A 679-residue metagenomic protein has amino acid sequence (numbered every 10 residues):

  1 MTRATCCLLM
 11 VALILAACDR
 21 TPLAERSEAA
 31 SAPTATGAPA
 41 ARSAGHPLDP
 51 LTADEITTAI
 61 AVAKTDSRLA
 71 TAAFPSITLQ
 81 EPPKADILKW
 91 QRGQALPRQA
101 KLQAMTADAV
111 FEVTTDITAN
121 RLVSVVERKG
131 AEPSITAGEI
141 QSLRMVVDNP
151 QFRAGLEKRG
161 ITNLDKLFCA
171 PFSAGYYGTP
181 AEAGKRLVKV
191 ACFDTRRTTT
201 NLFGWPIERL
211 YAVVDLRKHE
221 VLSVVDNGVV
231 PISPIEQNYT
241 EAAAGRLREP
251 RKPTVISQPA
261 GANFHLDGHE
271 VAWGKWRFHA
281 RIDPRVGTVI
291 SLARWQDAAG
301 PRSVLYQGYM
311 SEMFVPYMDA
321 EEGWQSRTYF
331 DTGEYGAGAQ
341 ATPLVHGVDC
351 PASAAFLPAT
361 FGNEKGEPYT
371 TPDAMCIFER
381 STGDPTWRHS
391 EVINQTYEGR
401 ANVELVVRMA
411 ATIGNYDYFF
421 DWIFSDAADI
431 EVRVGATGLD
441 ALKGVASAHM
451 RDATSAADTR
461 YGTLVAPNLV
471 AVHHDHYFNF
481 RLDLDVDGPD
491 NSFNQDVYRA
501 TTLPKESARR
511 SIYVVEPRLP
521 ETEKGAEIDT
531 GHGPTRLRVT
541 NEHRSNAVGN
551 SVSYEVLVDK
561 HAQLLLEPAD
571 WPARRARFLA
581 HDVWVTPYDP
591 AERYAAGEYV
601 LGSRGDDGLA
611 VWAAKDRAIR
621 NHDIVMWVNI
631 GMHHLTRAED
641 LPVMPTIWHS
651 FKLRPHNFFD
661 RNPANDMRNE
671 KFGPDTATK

Functional and structural regions predicted by a protein language model:
M1-C7: Bacterial N-terminal signal peptides that target proteins for export
I14-A17: C-terminal motif of bacterial Sec signal peptides marking the signal peptidase cleavage site
D19-T21: Bacterial signal peptide processing site
E25-T52: N-terminal low-complexity, Pro/Thr/Ser-rich intrinsically disordered segments that act as propeptides or flexible
P47-L88, I135-Y177: Short, non-transmembrane alpha-helical segments in secretory-pathway proteins
S67-T118, N163-D215, G274, V407: Exposed beta-strand-loop-beta-strand "reactive/processing" segments of non-cytosolic proteins
I117-R121, V126-T136, R159, T195-T288 (+3 more regions): Extended effector regions of multi-domain proteins
